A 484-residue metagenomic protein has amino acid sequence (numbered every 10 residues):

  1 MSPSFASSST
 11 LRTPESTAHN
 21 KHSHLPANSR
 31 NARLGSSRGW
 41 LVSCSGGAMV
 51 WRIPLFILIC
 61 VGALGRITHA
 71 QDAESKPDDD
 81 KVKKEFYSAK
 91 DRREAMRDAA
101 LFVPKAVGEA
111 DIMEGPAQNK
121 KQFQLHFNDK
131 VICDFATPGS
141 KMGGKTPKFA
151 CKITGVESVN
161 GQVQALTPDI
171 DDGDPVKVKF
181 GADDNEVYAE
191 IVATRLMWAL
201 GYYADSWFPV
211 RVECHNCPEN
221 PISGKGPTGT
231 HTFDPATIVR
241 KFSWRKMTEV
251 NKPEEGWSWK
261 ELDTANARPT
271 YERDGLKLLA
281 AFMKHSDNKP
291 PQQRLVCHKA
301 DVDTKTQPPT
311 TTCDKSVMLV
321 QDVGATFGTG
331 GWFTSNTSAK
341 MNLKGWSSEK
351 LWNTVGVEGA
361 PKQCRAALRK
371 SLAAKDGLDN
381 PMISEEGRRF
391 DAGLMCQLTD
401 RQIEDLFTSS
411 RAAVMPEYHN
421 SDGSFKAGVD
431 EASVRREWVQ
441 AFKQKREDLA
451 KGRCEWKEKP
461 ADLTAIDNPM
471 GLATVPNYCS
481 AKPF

Functional and structural regions predicted by a protein language model:
S2-S9, S16: Intrinsically disordered, low-complexity segments enriched in small polar residues
S37, C44-S45: Compositionally biased, low-complexity intrinsically disordered regions
I53, I57-A136, G155-S158, A165-I170 (+1 more regions): Regulatory N- and C-terminal appendages and interdomain linkers associated with kinase/kinase-like NTP transferase
Q124-K252: Conserved ATP-binding subdomain of kinase catalytic cores across diverse folds
N185-E190, P253-K344: Conserved kinase catalytic-core segment
V302-F484: C-terminal catalytic region of ATP-dependent kinase domains
